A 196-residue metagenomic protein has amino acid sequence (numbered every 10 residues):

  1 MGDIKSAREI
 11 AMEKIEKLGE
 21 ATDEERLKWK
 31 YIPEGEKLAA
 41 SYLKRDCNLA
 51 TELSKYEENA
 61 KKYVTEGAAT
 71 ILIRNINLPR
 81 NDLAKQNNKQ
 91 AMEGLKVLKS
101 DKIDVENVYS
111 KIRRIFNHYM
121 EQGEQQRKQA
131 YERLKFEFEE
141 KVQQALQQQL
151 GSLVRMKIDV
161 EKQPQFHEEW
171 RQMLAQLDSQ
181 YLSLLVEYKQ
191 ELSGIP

Functional and structural regions predicted by a protein language model:
M1-Y63: Leu/Val/Ala/Ile-rich N-terminal alpha-helices, chiefly Sec-type signal peptides and the beginnings
E16, D101, V105, Y109-I112 (+4 more regions): A generic structural signal for ordered alpha-helices
K17-D23, E57, A84, D101 (+2 more regions): Alpha-helix initiation/capping motif
A21-E24, K44, N48, Q125 (+6 more regions): Intrinsically disordered or highly flexible coil/loop and linker segments, enriched in small and charged/polar residues
K37-Y131: Long amphipathic alpha-helical segments with strong coiled-coil/leucine-zipper propensity
I112, F116-G123, R127-L134, F138 (+5 more regions): Amphipathic alpha-helical coiled-coil/heptad-repeat segments
E124-Q163: Amphipathic protein-protein interaction modules
L150-P196: Alpha-helical oligomerization segments
